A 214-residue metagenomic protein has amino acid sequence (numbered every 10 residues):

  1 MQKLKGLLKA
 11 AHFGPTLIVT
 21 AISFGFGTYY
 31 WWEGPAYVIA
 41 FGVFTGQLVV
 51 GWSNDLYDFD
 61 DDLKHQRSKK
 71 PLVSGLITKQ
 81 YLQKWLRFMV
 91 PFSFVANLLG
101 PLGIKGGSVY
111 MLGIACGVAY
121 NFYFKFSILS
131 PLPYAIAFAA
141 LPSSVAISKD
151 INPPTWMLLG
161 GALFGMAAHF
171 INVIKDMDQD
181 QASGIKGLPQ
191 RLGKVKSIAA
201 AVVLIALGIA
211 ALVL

Functional and structural regions predicted by a protein language model:
M1-L214: Multi-pass alpha-helical membrane architecture of UbiA-family and related isoprenoid/lipid prenyltransferases
